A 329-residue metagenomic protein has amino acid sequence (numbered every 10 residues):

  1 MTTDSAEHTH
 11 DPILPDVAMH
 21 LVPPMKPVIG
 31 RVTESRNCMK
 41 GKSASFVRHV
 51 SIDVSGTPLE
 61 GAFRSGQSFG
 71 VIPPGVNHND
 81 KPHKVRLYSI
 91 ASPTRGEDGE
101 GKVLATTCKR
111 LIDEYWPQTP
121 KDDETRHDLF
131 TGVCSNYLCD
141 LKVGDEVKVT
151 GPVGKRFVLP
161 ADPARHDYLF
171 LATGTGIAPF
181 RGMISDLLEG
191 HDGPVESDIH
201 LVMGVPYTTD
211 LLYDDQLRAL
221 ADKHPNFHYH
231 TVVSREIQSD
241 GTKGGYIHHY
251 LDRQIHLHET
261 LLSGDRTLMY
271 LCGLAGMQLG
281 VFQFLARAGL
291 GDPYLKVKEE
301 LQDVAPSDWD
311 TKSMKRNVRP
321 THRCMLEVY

Functional and structural regions predicted by a protein language model:
T2-H10, V17-V28, S43-S45, V195-Y329: Reductase modules of NAD(P)H-dependent flavoproteins
T33-L141: Ferredoxin-reductase
E60-P82, T173, A178-H200: Classical protein tyrosine phosphatase
F69, V147-V149: Generic structural signal for buried aliphatic residues
G75-H78, T150-R156: Short, charged beta-turn/beta-strand-edge "cap" motif at the junction between a beta-strand and an adjacent loop
G144: Active-site-proximal polar cores
K148, D167-L171: Conserved beta-strand elements of the Class I
P160-R165, S263-D265: Short helix-loop-beta connector
